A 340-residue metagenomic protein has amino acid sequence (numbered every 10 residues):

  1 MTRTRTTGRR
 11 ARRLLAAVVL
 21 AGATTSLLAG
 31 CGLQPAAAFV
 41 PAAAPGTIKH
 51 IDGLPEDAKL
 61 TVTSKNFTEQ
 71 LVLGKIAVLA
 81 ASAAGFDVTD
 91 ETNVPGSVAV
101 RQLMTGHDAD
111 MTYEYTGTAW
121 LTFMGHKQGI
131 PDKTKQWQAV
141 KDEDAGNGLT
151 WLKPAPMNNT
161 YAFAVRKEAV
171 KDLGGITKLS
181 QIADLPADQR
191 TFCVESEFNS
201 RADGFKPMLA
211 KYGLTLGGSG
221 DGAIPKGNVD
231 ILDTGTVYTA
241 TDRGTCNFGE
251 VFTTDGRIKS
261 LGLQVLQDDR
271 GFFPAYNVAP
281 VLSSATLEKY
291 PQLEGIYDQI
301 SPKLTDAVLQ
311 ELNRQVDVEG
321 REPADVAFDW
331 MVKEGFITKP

Functional and structural regions predicted by a protein language model:
S26-G30: C-terminal motif of bacterial Sec signal peptides marking the signal peptidase cleavage site
G32-P35: Bacterial signal peptide processing site
A37-T61, S180-T191, F336-P340: Immediate post-signal peptide segment of exported/extracytoplasmic ligand-binding proteins
E56-E69, D87-T92, D188-C193: Short, well-ordered beta-strand elements
F123-T134, Q138-L152, T215, R243-F248 (+1 more regions): Ligand-binding "clamshell"
K133-F192, P302-D306: A conserved helix-loop-strand patch within extracytoplasmic ligand-binding domains of the periplasmic binding
Y161-K171, Y276-Y290: A bilobed periplasmic-binding-protein/Venus flytrap-type ligand-binding module shared by bacterial periplasmic
A187-D268: Ligand-binding pocket segment of bilobal, Venus flytrap-like solute-binding proteins
